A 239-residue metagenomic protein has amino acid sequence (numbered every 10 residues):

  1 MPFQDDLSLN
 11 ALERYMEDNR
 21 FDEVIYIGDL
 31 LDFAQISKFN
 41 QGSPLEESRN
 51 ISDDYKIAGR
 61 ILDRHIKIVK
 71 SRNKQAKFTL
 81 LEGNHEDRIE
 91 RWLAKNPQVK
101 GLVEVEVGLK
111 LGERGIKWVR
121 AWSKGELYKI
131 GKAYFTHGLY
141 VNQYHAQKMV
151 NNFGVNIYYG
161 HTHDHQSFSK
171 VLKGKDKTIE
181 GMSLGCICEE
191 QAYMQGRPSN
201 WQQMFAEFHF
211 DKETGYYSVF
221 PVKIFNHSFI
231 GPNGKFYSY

Functional and structural regions predicted by a protein language model:
F3-G112: Core catalytic region of metal-dependent phosphoesterases/phosphodiesterases, especially metallo-beta-lactamase-like
D6-L7, I116-V119, G138-V141: Short gly/ser/thr-rich secondary-structure transition/capping motifs
N10-L12, K67, A121-S123, N142-Q147: A generic local structural motif
R20-F21, Q75, K129-I130, N151-G154: Short, well-ordered loop/turn elements at secondary-structure boundaries
A76-N84, R120-E126, F220-I224: Acidic carboxylate-rich catalytic motifs and surrounding loops in phosphoryl-/glycosyl-chemistry enzymes
V99-K132: Metallo-beta-lactamase
K132-I224: Conserved beta-sheet core of the metallophosphoesterase superfamily
F220-Y239: Polar, enzyme-active/binding microenvironments
